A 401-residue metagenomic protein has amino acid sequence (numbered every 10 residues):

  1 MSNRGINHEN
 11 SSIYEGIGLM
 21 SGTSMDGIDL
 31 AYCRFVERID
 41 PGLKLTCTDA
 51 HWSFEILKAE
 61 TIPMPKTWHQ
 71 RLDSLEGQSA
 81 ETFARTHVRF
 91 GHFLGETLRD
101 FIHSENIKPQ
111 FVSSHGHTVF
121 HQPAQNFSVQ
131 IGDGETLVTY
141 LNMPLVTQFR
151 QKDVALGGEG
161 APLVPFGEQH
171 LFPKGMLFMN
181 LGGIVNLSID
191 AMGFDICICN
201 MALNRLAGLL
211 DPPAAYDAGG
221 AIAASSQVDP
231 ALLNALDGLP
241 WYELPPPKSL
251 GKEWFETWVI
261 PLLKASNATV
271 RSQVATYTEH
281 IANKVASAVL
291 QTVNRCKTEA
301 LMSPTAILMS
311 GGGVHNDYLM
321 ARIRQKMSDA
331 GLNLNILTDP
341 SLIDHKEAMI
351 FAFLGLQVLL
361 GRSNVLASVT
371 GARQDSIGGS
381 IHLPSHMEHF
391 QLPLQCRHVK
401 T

Functional and structural regions predicted by a protein language model:
I13, G27-E37, G42-F54, T61-I62 (+3 more regions): Conserved ATP-utilizing enzyme core subdomain
I13-E15, P123-Q130, E135-T139, M143-A214 (+1 more regions): Phosphate-binding/catalytic loop of phosphoryl-transfer enzymes
Y32-G42, Q125-T136, E168-L171, R322-A330: A glycine- and small-aliphatic-rich helix-loop capping segment at beta-alpha/alpha-beta transitions that lines
E76-G134: Short beta-strand-loop/turn "lid" adjacent to the catalytic site in phosphate-handling enzymes
F93-F101, V270-S303: Phosphate/ATP-binding catalytic cores across multiple sugar-kinase/actin-like superfamilies, primarily ASKHA
V119, P304-K326: Glycine-rich phosphate-binding loops at beta-strand->alpha-helix junctions
R324-I350: Conserved phosphate-binding/catalytic loops in two-lobed NTP-binding clefts
L360-A372: A glycine-biased, small/acidic residue-tolerant capping/turn segment at secondary-structure junctions
